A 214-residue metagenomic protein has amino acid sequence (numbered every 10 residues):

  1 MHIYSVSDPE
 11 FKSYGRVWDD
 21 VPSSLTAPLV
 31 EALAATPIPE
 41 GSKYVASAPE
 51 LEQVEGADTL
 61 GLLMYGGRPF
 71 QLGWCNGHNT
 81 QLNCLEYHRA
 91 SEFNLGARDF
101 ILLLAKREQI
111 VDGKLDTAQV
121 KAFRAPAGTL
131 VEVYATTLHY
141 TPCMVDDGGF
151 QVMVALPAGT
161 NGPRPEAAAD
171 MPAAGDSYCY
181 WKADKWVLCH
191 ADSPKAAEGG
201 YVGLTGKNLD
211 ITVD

Functional and structural regions predicted by a protein language model:
M1-A127, L138-D214: Active-site region of the double-stranded beta-helix
V133: Aromatic-residue-lined binding/catalytic grooves and analogous aromatic/hydrophobic interfacial grooves in multimeric
